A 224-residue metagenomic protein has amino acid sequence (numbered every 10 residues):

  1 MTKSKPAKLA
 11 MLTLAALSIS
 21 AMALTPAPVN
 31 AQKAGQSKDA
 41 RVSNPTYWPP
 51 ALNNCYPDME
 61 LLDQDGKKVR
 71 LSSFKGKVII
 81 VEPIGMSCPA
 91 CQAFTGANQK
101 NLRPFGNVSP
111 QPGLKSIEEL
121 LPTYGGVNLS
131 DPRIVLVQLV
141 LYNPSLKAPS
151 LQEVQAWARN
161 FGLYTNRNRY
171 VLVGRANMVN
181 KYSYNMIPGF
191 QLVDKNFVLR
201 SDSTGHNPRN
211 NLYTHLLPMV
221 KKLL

Functional and structural regions predicted by a protein language model:
T2-T13: Bacterial N-terminal signal peptides that target proteins for export
G35-S72, A93, Q99-P104: N-terminal "domain-start" segment that seeds a small globular fold
I80-V81, F190: Hydrophobic beta-strand anchors of alpha/beta hydrolase catalytic cores
P83-E119, L146: Conserved redox-active cysteine motifs that mediate thiol-disulfide chemistry, especially di-cysteine Cys-X(1-2)-Cys
L102, G106-Y124, L151-N160, T214-H215: Well-ordered, non-membrane alpha-helical segments in soluble/globular domains
P132-L139, P144-I187: Short, internal strand/loop/helix patches that form the active-site neighborhood or redox-interaction surface
L163-N166, L172-L217: Thiol/disulfide oxidoreductase modules built on the thioredoxin-like
